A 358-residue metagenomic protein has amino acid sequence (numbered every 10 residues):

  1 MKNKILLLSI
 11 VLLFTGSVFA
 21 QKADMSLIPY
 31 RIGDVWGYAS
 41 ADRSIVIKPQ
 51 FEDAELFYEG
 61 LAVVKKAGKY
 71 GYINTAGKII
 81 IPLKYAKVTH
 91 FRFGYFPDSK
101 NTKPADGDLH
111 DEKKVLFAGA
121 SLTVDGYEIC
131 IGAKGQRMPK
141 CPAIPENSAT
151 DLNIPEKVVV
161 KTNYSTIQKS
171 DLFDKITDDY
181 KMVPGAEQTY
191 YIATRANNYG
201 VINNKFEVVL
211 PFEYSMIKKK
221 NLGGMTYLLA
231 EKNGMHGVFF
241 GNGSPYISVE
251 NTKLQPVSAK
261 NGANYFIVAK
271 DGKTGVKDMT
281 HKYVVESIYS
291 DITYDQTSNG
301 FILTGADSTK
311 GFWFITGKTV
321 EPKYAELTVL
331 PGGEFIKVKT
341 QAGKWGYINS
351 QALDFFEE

Functional and structural regions predicted by a protein language model:
K4-F14: Sec-dependent N-terminal signal peptides
G16-A20: Sec/Tat signal peptide C-region and signal peptidase I cleavage site
Q21-E358: Residue-level detector of conserved, function-critical positions
